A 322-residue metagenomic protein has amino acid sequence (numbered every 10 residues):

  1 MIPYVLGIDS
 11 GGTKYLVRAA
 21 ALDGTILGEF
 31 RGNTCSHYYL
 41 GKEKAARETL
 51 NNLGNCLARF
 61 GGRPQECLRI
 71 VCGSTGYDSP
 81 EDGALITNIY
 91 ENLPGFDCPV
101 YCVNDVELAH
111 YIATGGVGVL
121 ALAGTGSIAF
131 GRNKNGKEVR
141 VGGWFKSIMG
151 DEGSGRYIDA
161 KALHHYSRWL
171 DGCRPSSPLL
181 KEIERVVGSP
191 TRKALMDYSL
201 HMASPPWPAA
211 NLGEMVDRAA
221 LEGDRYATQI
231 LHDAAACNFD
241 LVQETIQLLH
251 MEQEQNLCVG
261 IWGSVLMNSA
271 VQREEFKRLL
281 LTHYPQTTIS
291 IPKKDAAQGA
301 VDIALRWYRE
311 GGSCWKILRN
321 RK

Functional and structural regions predicted by a protein language model:
M1, C98-A121: Conserved phosphate-binding catalytic cores of ATP/NTP-utilizing and phosphoryl-transfer enzymes
M1-E66, A113-G118, L163-K322: ATP-binding/phosphotransfer module of carbohydrate and carboxylate kinases, centering on a glycine-rich
H37-Y38, G76, G143-E152, Q286-I291: A short glycine/serine-rich beta->alpha loop
G54-P94, Y101, Y111-T114, C258: Short beta-strand-loop/turn "lid" adjacent to the catalytic site in phosphate-handling enzymes
V71-Y77, A123-T125, L257-M267: Glycine-rich beta-strand-to-loop/alpha-helix junction loops that act as flexible
S74-D78, D105-L108, G126, F145: Acidic, glycine-rich active-site loops and adjacent beta-strand->loop/helix elements that engage anionic groups
E91-P94, K137-K146, L279-T288: Glycine/charged-rich beta-loop-alpha catalytic/anionic-binding loops adjacent to active sites
G116-C173: Glycine-rich phosphate-binding loop of actin/hexokinase-like ATP-binding domains
